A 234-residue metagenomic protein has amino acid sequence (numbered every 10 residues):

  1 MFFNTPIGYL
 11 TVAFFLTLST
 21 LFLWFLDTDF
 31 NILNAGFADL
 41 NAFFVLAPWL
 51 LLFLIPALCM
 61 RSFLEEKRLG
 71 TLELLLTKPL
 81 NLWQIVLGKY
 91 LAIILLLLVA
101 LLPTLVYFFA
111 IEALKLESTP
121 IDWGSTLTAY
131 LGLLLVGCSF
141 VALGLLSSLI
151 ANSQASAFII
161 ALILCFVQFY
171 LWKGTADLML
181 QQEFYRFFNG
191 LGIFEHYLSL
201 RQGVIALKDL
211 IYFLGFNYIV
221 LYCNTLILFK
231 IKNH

Functional and structural regions predicted by a protein language model:
M1, E65, F109-A113, L149 (+1 more regions): Transmembrane helix-loop junction
M1-Y9: Aromatic- and glycine-rich beta-strand/loop motifs that create alpha-glucan
T20-W24, F37-L50, A92-Q154: Secretory targeting signals
L26-A38, A157-L228, K232-H234: Terminal transmembrane helical anchor/hairpin motif
F43-E65: Long, hydrophobic alpha-helical segments
I55-C59, Y107, A142-L143, C223-N224: Hydrophobic/aromatic residues in alpha-helical transmembrane segments
S62-A92: Helix-loop-helix units of permease transmembrane domains in multi-pass membrane transporters, especially ABC
